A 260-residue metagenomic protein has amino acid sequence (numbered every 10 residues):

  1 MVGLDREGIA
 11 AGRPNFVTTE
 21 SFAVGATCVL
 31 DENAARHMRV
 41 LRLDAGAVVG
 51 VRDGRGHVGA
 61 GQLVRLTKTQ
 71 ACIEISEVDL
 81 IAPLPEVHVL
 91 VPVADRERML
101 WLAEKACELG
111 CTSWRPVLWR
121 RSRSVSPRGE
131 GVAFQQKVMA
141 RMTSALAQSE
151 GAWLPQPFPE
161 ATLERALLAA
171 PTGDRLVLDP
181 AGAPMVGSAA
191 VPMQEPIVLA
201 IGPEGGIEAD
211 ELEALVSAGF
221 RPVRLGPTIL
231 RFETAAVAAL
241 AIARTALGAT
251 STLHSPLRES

Functional and structural regions predicted by a protein language model:
M1-D79: N-terminal positively charged helical leader segments and presequences
M1-V24, A190-M193, S217, G248-S260: Short, low-complexity, intrinsically disordered N-terminal peptides in bacterial proteins
E20, E32-N33, G54, V93 (+3 more regions): Fold-independent oxyanion-binding glycine-rich loops and adjacent beta-strand/coil segments at enzyme active sites
R39, C107-G110, V216: Non-catalytic positions within long, well-ordered alpha-helices that form the structural scaffold/packing of enzyme
L80-L176: RNA substrate-binding interface of SAM-dependent RNA methyltransferases
T172-L212, F220-L225: Active-site/ligand-binding-proximal alpha/beta "capping" segment
A209-S260: Structured adenosyl-cofactor binding patch, chiefly the S-adenosyl-L-methionine
